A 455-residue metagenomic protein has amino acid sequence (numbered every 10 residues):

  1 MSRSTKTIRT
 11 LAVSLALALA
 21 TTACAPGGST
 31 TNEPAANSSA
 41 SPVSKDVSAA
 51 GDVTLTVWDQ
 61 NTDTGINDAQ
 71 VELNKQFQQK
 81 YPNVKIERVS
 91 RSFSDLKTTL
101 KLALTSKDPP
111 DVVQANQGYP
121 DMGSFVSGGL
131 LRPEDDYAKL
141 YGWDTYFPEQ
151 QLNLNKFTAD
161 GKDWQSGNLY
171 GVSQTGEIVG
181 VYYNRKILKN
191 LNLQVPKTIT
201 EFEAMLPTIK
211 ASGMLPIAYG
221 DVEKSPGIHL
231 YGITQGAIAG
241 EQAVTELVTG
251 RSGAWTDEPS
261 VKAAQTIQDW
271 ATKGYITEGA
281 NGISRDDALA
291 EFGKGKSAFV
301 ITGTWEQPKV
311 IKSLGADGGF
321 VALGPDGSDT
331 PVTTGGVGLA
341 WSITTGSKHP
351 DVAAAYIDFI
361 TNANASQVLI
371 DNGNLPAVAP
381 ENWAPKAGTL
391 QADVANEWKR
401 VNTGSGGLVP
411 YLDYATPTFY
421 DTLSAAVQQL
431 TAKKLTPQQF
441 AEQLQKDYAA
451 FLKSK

Functional and structural regions predicted by a protein language model:
S2-L130, V195, G327-D329, V368 (+3 more regions): Conserved N-terminal structural module of periplasmic/extracytoplasmic solute-binding proteins
Q79, L191, K273, K312-P376 (+2 more regions): Extracytoplasmic/periplasmic substrate-recognition and gating elements
S90-T99, I199-A204, G279-G293: Short helix-initiation/N-cap motifs at beta->coil->alpha
P120-I178, G319-V321: Hinge/lid segment of periplasmic solute-binding proteins
D135-Q150, I238-K262, K312-S313, G324-T333 (+1 more regions): Short, solvent-exposed loop/beta-turn-alpha elements that line the ligand-binding surface or hinge of extracytoplasmic
D160-Q174, V179, E203-G253, S297: Extracytoplasmic/periplasmic solute-binding protein
T208, T249-N281: Glycine-centered hinge/linker elements that transmit conformational signals in sensory and ligand-binding systems
E246-T249, P376-E381, A395-A449: C-terminal capping/gating helix-and-loop segments adjacent to ligand/active sites or protein-protein/ligand interfaces
